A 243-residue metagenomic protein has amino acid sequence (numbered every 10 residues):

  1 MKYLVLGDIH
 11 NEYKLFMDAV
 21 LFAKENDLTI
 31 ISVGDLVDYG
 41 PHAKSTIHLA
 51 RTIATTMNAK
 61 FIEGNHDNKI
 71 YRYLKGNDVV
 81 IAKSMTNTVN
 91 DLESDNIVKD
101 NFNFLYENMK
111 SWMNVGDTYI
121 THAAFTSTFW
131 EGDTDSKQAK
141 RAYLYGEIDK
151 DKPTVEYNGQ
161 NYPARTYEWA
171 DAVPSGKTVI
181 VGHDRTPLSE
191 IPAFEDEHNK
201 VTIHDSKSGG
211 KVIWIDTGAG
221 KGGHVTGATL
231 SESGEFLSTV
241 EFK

Functional and structural regions predicted by a protein language model:
M1, L21-A23, A50-A54, S111-N114 (+2 more regions): A short acidic-Thr-Gly-centered motif at the start of a beta-strand
M1, N26-L28, M57-N58, G116-D117 (+1 more regions): Short coil/turn segments at beta-strand junctions that form active-site/ligand-binding loops
M1-L49, I53-T55: N-terminal active-site segment of His-dependent metallophosphoesterases
L6-G7, I30-G34, K60-N65, T121 (+2 more regions): Active-site neighborhood of phospho(di)ester-bond hydrolases with catalytic His/Asp-centered motifs
H10, L36-V37, H66-D67, A124-T126 (+2 more regions): Catalytic metal-binding/acid-base residues of hydrolase active sites
Y39-S127, G132-V155: Active-site neighborhood of divalent metal-dependent phosphoester bond hydrolases
F102, V155-Y167, E195-D196: Short gly/ser/thr-rich secondary-structure transition/capping motifs
T166, A170-E241: Conserved beta-sheet core of the metallophosphoesterase superfamily
